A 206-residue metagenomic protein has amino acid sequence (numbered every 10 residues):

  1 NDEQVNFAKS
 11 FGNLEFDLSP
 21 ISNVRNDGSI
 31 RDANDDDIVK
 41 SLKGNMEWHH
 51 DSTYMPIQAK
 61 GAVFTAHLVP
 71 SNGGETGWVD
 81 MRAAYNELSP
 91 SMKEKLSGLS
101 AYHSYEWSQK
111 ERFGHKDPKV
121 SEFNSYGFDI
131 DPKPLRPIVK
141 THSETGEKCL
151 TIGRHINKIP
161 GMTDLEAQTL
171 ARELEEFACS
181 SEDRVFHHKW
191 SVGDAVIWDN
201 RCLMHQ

Functional and structural regions predicted by a protein language model:
N1-I197, R201-Q206: Fe(II)/2-oxoglutarate oxygenase catalytic core
